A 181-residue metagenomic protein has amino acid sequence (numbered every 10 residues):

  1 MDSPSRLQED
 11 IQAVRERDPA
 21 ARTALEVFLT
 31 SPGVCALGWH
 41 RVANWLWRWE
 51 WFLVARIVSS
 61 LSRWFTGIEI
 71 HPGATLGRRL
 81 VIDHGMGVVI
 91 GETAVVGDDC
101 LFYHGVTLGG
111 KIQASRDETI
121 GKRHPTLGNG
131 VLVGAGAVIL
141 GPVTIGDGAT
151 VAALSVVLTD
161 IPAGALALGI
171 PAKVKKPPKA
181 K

Functional and structural regions predicted by a protein language model:
M1-T66, K181: Terminal amphipathic alpha-helical/low-complexity segments used for targeting or macromolecular assembly
L25, L29, S60-L61, A94 (+2 more regions): Residue-level signal for alpha-helical context at structural boundaries
P32-G33, G38-R41, A74, L80 (+3 more regions): Solvent-exposed, flexible loop/coil residues
R41, D99, D117-E118, P177: Ubiquitous "structural anchor" signal
T66, H71-P72, G77-R78, D83-E92 (+11 more regions): Left-handed beta-helix
S115-H124: Regulatory activation segment
